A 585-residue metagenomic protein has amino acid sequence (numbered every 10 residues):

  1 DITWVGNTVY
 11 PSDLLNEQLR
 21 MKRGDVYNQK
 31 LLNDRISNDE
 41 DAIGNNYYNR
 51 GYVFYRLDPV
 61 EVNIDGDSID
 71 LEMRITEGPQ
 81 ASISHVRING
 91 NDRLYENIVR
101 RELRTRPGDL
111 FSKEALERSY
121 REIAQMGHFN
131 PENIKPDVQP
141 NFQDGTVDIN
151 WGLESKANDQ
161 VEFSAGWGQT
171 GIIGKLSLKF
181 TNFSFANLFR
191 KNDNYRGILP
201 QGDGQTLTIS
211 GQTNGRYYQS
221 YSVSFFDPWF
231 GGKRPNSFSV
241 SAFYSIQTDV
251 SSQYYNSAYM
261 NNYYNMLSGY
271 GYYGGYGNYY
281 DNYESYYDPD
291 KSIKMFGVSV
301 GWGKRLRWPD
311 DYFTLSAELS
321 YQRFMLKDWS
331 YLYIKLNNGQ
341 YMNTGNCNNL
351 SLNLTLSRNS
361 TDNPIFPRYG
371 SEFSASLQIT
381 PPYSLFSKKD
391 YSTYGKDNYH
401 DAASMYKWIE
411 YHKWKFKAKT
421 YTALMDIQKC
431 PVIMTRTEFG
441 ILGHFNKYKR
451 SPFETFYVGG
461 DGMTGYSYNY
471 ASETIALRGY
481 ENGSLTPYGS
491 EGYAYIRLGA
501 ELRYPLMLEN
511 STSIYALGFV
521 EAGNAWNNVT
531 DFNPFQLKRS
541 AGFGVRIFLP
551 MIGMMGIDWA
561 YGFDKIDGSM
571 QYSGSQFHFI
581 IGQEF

Functional and structural regions predicted by a protein language model:
D1-M126, N130-P131, D137-I149, L153 (+4 more regions): Interaction-mediating elements
N38-N46, R50-D58, E132, F296-V298 (+2 more regions): Phosphate-interacting basic helix/loop segments used at nucleotide- and nucleic-acid interfaces
I69, V147, G174, Y221 (+11 more regions): Hydrophobic core residues within well-ordered beta-strands of beta-rich domains
E96, Y120, G168-G171, A242-Y244 (+5 more regions): Active/binding-pocket-proximal capping segment
S112-F366, R478-G479, A560-F585: Gram-negative/organellar outer-membrane beta-barrel architecture
F142-Q143, D159-G168, K327-L506, S511 (+4 more regions): C-terminal outer-membrane beta-barrel translocator/porin domains of Gram-negative envelope proteins and their
M463-N469, T530-F585: C-terminal beta-signal and terminal closure region of outer-membrane beta-barrel proteins
